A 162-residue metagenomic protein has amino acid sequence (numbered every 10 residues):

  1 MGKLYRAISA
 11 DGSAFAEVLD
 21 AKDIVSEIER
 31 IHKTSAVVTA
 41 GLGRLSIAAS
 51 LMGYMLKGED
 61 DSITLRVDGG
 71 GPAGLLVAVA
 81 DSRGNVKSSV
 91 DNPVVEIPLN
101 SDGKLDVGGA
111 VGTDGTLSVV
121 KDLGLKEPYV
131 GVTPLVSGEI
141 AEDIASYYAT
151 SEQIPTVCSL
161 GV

Functional and structural regions predicted by a protein language model:
G2-V162: Interaction interfaces in information-processing and related assembly proteins
